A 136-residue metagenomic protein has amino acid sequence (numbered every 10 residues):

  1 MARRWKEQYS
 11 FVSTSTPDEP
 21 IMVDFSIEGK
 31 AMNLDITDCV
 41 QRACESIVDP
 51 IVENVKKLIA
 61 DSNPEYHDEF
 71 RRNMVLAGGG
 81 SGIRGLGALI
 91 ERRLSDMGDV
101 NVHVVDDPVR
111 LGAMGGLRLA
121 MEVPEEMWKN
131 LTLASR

Functional and structural regions predicted by a protein language model:
M1, C44-N54, G82, L86 (+1 more regions): Helical mechanochemical/support elements of P-loop NTPase systems and associated helical scaffolds
M1-V48, N73: Phosphate-binding glycine-rich/basic clefts of nucleotide- and phosphate-handling proteins, predominantly
Q8-V12, L58-S62, R93-M97, L119-E126: Conserved, well-folded catalytic cores of nucleic-acid-processing and energy-transducing macromolecular machines
S10-T14, Y66-R93, P108: Glycine-rich phosphate-binding loops at beta-strand->alpha-helix junctions
R42-F70, L89, L119-V123: Phosphate/ATP-binding catalytic cores across multiple sugar-kinase/actin-like superfamilies, primarily ASKHA
V55, L76, G116: Residue-level signature of catalytic and energy-coupling elements of molecular machines, predominantly ATP/GTP-dependent
I90-R118, A134: Conserved phosphate-binding/catalytic loops in two-lobed NTP-binding clefts
E125-R136: Extended, charge-rich low-complexity interaction segments
